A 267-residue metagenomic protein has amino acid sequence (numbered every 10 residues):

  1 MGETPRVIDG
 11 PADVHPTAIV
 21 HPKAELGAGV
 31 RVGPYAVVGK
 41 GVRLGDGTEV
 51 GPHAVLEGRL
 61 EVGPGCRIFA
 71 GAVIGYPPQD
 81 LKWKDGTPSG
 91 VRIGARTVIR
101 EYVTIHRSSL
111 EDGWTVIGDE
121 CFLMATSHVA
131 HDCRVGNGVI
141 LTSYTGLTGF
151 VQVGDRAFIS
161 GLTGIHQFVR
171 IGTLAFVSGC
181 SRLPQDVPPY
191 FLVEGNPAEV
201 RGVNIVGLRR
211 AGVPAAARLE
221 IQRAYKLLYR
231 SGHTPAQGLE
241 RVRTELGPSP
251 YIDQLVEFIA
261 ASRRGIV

Functional and structural regions predicted by a protein language model:
M1-T17, P22-K23, A28-G29, G65 (+7 more regions): Terminal amphipathic alpha-helical/low-complexity segments used for targeting or macromolecular assembly
I8, D13-E199: Structural signal for interior beta-strand "rungs" in well-ordered beta-sheet cores of soluble enzyme domains
